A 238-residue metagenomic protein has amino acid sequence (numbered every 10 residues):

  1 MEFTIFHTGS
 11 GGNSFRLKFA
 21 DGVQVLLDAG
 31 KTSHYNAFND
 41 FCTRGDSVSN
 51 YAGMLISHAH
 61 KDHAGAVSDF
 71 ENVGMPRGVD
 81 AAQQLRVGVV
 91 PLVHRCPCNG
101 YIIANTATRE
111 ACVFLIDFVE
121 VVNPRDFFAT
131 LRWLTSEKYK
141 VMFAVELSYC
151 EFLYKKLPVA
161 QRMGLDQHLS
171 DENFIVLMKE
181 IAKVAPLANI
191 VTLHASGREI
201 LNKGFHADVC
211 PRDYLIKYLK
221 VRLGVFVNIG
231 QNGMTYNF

Functional and structural regions predicted by a protein language model:
M1-T4, Q24: Extreme N-terminal starter segment of soluble prokaryotic enzymes
H7-G11, L92-C96, L169: A short catalytic or substrate-binding loop motif that flags glycine-/basic-rich loops and adjacent residues that bind
G12, R16-I56, G65-D69, V121-W133: Pre-active-site segment of Zn-dependent metallo-hydrolases
S14-A20, D80-E137: Catalytic core of the metallo-beta-lactamase
G22, V48-Y51, G74, R109-A111 (+2 more regions): A general structural motif
L26-G30, N50-D62, V67, V79 (+5 more regions): Active-site neighborhood of phospho(di)ester-bond hydrolases with catalytic His/Asp-centered motifs
N72-P97, T106-A107, K217-I229, T235-F238: Flexible, acidic/histidine-containing loops and adjacent segments that form or flank the divalent-metal
V119-G230: Cap/insert and terminal regions of metallo-dependent hydrolase folds
